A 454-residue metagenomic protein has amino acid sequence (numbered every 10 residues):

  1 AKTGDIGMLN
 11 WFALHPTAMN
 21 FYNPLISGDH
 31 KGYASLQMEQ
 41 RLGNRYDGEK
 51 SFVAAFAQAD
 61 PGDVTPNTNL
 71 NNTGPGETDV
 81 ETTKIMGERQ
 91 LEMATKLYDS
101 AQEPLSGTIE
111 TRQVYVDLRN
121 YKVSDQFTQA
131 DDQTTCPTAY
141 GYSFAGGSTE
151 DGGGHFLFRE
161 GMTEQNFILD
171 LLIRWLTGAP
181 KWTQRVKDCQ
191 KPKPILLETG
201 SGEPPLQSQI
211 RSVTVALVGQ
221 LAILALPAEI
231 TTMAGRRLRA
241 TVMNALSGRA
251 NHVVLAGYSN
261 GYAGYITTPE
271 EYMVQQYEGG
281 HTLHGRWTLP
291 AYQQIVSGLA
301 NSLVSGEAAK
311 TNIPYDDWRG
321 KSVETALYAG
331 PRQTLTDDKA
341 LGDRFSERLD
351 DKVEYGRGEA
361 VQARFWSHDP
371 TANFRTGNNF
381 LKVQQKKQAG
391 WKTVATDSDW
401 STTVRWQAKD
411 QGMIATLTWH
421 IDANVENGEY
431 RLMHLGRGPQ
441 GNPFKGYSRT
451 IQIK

Functional and structural regions predicted by a protein language model:
A1-K454: Non-catalytic substrate/cofactor recognition surfaces at enzyme active-site rims
